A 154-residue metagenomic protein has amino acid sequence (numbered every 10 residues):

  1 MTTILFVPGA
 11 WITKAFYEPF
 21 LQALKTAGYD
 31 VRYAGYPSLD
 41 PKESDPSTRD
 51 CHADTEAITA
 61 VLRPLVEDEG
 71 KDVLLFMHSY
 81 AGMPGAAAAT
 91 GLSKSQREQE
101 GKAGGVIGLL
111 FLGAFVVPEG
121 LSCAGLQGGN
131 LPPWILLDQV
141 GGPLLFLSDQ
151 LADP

Functional and structural regions predicted by a protein language model:
M1-G70: Active-site catalytic motif of lipid deacylating hydrolases and related acyltransferases
P19, A87-G91: Active-site signature of alpha/beta-hydrolase-fold catalytic machinery across serine- and Asp/Cys-nucleophile hydrolases
L39, A81, V117-G120: Surface-exposed, flexible loop/turn segments at secondary-structure boundaries
D72-V73, V106: Local beta-strand N-terminus motif with an aromatic residue
L75-F76, L109: Conserved alpha/beta-hydrolase fold motif
F76-G85: Gly/Ala-rich beta-loop-alpha elbow adjacent to hydrolase catalytic centers
K94, E98-L145: Flexible "cap/lid" loop of the alpha/beta hydrolase fold
G142-P154: Conserved alpha/beta-hydrolase catalytic His-Asp/Glu region
